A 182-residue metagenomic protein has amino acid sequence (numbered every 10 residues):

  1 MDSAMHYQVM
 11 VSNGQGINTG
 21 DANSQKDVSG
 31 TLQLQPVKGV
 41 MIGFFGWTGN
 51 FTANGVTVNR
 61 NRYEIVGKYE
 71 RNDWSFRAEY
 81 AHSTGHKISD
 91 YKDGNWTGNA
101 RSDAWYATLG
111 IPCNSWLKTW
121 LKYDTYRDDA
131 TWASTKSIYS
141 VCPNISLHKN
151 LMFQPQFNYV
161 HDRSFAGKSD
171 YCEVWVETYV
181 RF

Functional and structural regions predicted by a protein language model:
M1-G46: Aromatic- and glycine-enriched pocket-lining scaffold segments that form the walls of small-molecule binding clefts
S3, S24-V28, N59-Y63, R101-W105 (+2 more regions): Residues that define the transmembrane beta-barrel architecture of outer-membrane proteins
A4, Q33-D129: Detector for outer-membrane/organellar transmembrane beta-barrel domains, recognizing the amphipathic beta-strand
Q8-S12, G43-W47, R77-A81, W120-D124 (+3 more regions): Transmembrane beta-strands of outer-membrane beta-barrel proteins
Q15-N18, K92-W96, Y126-D129, I138 (+1 more regions): Extracellular loop and loop/strand-boundary signature of outer-membrane beta-barrel proteins
T19-D21, V56, I88-K92, A133 (+1 more regions): Outer-membrane beta-barrel and related beta-rich outer-membrane complex signature in Gram-negative bacteria
L32, I145, D170-F182: Outer-membrane beta-barrel "beta-signal"
G110-N150, Q154-Q156: Outer membrane beta-barrel transmembrane domains
